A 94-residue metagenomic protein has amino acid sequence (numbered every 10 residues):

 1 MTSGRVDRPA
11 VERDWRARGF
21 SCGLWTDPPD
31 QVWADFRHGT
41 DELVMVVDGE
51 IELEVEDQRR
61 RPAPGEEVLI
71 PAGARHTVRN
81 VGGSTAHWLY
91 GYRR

Functional and structural regions predicted by a protein language model:
R8, S21-H38: Conserved short histidine dyad/triad with adjacent acidic residue
E12-D14, V32-H38, R79-V81: Short histidine-centered beta-strand/loop micro-motifs that create catalytic or ligand/metal-coordination sites
D27, R37-L53: Short, conserved beta-strand element in jelly-roll/cupin
L43, E50-E52, R59, R75 (+1 more regions): Structural motif
D57-A72: Short acidic-glycine-tyrosine-enriched beta hairpin
A72-R94: Ligand-binding loop in jelly-roll beta-barrel domains
